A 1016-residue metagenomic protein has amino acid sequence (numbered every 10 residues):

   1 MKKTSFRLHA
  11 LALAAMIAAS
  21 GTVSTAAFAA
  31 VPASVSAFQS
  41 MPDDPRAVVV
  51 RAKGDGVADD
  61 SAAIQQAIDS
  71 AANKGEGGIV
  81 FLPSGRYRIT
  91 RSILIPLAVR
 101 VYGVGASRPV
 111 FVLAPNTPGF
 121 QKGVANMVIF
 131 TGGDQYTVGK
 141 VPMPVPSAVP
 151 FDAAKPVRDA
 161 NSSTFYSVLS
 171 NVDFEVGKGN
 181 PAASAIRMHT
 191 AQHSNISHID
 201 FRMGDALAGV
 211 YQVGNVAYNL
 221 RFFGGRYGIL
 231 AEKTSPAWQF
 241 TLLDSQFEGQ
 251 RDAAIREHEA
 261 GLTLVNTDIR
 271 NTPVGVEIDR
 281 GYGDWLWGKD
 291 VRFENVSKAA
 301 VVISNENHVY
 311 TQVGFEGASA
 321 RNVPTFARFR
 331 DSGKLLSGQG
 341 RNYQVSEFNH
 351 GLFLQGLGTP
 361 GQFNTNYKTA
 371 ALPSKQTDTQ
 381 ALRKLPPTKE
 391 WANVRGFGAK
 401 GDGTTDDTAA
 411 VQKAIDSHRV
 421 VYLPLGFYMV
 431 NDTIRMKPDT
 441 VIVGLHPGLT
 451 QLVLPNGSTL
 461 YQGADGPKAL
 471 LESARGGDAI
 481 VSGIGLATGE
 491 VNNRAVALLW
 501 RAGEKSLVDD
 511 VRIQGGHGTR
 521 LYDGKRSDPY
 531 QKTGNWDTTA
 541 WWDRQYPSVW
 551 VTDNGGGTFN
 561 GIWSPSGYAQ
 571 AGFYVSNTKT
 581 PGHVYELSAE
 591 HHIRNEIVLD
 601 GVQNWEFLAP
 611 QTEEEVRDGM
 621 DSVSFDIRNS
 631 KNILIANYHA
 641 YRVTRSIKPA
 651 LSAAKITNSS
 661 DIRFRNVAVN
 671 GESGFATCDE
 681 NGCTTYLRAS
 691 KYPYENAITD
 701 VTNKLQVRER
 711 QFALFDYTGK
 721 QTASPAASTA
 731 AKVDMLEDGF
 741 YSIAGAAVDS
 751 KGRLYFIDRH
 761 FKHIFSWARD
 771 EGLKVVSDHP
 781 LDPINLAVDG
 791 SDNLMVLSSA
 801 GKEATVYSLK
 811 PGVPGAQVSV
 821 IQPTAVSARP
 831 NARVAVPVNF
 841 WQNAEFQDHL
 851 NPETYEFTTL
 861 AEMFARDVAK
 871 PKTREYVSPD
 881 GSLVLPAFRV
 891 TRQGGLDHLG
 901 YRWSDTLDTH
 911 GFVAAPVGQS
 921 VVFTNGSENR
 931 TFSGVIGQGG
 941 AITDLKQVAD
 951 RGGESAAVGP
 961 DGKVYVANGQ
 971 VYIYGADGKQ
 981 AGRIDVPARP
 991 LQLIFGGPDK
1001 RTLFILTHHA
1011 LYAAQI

Functional and structural regions predicted by a protein language model:
T4-P83, I89, L94-K178, A182-A185 (+11 more regions): Extracellular "leader-to-stem" segments immediately downstream of a signal peptide or signal-anchor in secreted/lumenal
I79-R86, T90-S92, R100-Y102, Y422-T433 (+3 more regions): Conserved metal-binding segment of the jelly-roll/cupin
S107, Q192, G225, R251 (+17 more regions): A generic "binding-loop/recognition-motif" signal
Y422, V575, H583-V598, A653: C-terminal, well-structured subdomains that either form a transmembrane helix-short loop-helix hairpin in multi-pass
N560-G572, G582: Active-site-proximal segments of catalytic enzyme domains that coordinate small-molecule cofactors or metal ions
G582, D626-N637: Long, structured stretches of catalytic cores involved in phosphate-ester chemistry, encompassing
V602-V616: Active/binding-pocket-proximal capping segment
Y717-I1016: Sequence-structural signature of mature extracellular/luminal beta-sheet repeat domains, prominently beta-propellers
